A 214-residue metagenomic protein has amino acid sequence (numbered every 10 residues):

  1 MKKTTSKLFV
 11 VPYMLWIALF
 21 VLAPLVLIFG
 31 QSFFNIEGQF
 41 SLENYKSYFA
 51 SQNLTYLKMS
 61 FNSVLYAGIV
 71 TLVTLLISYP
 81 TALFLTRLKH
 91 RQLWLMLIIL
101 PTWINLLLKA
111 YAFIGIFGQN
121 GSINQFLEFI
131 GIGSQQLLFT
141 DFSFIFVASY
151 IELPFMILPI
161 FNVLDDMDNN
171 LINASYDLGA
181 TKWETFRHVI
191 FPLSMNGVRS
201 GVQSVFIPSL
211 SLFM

Functional and structural regions predicted by a protein language model:
M1-K3: Short, Lys/Arg-rich, polar N-terminal cytosolic tail immediately upstream of the first transmembrane signal-anchor
T5-I36, Q52-D165, V189-F213: Membrane-water interface segments at the C-terminal ends of transmembrane alpha-helices in multi-pass inner-membrane
F40-Q52: A short amphipathic helical element positioned immediately N-terminal to and/or at the very start of a transmembrane
G133, A180-K182: Short coil/turn motifs that cap or connect alpha-helices
M167-L171: Short glycine/proline-centered loop/turn elements that form peptide/ligand docking sites
S175: The alpha-helix within a helix-turn-helix
L178-G179, P192: Glycine/proline-centered hinge or cleavage motifs at structural transition points of membrane proteins
